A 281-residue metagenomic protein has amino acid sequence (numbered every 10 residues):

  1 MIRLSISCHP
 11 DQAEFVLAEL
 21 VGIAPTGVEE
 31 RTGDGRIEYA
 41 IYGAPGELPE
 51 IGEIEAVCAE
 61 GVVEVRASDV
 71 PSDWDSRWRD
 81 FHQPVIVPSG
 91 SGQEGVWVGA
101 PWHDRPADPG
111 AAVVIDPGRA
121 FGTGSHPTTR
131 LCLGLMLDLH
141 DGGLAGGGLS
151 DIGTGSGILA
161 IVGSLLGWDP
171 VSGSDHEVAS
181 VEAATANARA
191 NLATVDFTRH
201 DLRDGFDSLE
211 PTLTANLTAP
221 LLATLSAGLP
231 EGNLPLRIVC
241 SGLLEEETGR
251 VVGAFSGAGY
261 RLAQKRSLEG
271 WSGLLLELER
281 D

Functional and structural regions predicted by a protein language model:
I2-A107: N-terminal auxiliary segments of SAM/dcSAM-dependent transferases
R3, W97, V114-D116, V239: Conserved beta-strand segments that form the floor/walls of ligand-binding pockets within enzyme and binding domains
G27, E64, W97, G148 (+3 more regions): Conserved beta-strand segments of alpha/beta enzyme cores
A107, A111-P117: A short, charged helix-loop
R119, T123-G205: Conserved SAM/SAH cofactor-binding pocket of Class I
G142, H176-R280: S-adenosylmethionine
